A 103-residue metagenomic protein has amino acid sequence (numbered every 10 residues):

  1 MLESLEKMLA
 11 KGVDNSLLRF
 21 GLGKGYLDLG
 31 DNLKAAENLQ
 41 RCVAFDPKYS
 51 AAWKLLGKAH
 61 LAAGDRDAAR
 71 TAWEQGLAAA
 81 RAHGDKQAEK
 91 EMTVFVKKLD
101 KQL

Functional and structural regions predicted by a protein language model:
K7-M8, R41-C42, G76: Canonical positions in the second alpha-helix
K11, F45, A62, A79-H83: Structural marker of alpha-solenoid helical repeat scaffolds
